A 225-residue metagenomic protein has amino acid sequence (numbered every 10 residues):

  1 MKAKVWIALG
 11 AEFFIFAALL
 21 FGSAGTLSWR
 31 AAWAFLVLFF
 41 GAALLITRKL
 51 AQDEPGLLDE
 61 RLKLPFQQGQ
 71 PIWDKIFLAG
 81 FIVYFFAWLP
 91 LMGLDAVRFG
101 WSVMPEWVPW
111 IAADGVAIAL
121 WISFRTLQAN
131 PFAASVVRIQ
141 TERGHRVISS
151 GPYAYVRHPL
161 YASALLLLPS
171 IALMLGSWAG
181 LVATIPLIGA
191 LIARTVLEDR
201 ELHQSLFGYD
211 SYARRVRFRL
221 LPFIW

Functional and structural regions predicted by a protein language model:
M1-Y153, A162-W225: Membrane-anchoring alpha-helices and their flanking helix-loop junctions
V156: Conserved SAM-binding loop
